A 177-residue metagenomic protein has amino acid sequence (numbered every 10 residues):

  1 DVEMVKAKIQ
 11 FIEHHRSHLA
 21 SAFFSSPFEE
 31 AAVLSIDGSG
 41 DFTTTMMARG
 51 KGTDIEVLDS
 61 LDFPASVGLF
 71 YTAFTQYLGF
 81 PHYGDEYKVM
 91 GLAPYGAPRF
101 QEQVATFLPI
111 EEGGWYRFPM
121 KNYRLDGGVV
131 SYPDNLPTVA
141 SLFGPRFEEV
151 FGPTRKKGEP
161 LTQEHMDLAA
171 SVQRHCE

Functional and structural regions predicted by a protein language model:
D1-E177: Short acidic/glycine-rich loops and adjacent helix/strand connectors that line catalytic pockets where negatively
